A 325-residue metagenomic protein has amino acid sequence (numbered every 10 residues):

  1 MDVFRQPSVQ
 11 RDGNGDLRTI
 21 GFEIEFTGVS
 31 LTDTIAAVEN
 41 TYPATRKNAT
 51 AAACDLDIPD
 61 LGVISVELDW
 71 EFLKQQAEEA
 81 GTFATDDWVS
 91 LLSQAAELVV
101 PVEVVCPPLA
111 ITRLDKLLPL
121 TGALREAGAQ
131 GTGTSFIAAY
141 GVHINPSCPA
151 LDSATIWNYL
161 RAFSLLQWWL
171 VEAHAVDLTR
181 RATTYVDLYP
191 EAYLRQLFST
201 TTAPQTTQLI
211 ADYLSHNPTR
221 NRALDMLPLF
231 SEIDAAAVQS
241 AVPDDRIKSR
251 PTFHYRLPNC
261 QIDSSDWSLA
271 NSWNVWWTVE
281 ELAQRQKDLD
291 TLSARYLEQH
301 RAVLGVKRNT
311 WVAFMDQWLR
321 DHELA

Functional and structural regions predicted by a protein language model:
M1-V102, P108-G122, E126, L151 (+2 more regions): C-terminal accessory/tail domains of diverse enzymes
E126-S135: Active-site palm subdomain of RNA-directed nucleic acid polymerases
F136-H143: Short, conserved phosphate-binding/catalytic loop or strand-edge motifs used in phosphoryl-/nucleotidyl-transfer
H143-N145, H254: Structured core elements
S147-P149: Catalytic palm subdomain of template-directed nucleic-acid polymerases, centered on the conserved carboxylate motif
